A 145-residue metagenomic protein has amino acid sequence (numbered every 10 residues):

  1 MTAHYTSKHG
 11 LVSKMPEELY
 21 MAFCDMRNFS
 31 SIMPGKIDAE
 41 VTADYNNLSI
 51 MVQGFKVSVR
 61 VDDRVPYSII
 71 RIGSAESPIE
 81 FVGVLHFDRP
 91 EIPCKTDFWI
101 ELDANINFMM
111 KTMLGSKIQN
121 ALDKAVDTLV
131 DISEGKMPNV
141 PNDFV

Functional and structural regions predicted by a protein language model:
M1-T42, V145: Hydrophobic ligand-binding cavity/cleft-lining segments
A3-H4, Q53, I79, C94: Residue-level preference for beta-strand/loop junctions
T6-K8, L48, V59, G83 (+1 more regions): Hydrophobic residues positioned within well-ordered beta-strands of beta-sheet architectures
H9-S13, R60, H86-D88: Generic structural detector for well-ordered beta-strands
L19-F23, F29, L48, V61 (+3 more regions): Hydrophobic pocket/interface hotspot
S30-S31, A39-E80: Glycine-rich portal/gate segments that line the openings of hydrophobic small-molecule binding cavities
E76-D127, D131, V140: Beta-strand/loop substructures that line and gate deep hydrophobic ligand-binding cavities in soluble
K136-V145: Short acidic DE-rich linear segments
